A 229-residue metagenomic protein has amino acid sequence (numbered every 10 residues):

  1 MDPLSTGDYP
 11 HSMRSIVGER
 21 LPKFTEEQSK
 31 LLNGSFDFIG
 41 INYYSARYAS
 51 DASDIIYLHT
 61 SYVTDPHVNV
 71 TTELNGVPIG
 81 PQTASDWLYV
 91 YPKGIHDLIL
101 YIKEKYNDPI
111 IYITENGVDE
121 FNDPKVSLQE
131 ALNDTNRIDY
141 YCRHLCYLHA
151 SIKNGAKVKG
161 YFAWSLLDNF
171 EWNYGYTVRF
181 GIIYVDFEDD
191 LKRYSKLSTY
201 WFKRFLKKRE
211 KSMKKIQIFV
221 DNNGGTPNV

Functional and structural regions predicted by a protein language model:
M1-V229: Active-site region of glycoside hydrolase catalytic domains
